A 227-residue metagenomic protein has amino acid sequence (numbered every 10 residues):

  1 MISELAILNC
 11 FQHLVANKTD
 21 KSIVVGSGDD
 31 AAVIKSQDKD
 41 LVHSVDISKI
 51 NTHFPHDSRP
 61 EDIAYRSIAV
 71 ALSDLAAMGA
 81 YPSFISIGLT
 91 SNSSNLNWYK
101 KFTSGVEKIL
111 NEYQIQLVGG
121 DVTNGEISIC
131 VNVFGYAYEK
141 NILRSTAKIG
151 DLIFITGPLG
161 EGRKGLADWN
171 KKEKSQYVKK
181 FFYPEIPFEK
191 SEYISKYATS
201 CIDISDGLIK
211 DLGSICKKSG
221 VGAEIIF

Functional and structural regions predicted by a protein language model:
M1-F227: Helix-biased detector of long, well-ordered alpha-helical tracts
